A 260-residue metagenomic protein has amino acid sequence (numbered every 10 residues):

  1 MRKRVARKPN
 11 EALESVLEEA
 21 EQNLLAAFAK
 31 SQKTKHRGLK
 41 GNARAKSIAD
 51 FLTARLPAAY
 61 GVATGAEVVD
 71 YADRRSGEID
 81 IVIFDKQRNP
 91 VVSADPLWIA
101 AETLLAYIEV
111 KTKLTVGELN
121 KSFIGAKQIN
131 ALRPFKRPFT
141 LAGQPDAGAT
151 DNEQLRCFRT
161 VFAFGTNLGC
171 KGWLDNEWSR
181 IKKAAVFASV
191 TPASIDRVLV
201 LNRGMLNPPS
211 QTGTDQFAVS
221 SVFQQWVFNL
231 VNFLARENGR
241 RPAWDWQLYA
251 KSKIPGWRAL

Functional and structural regions predicted by a protein language model:
M1-E78, I83-L260: Intrinsically disordered, low-complexity Ser/Thr/Pro/Gly-rich regulatory segments
